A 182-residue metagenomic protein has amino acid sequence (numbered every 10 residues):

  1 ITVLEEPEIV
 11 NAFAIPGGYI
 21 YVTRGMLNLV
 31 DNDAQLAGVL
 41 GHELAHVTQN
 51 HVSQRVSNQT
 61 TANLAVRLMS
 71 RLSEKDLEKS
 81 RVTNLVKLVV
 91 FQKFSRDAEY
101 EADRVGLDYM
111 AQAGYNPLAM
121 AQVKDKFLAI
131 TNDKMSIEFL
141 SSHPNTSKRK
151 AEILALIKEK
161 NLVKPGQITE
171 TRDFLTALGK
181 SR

Functional and structural regions predicted by a protein language model:
I1-R182: A Zn2+-metalloprotease active-site environment signal
